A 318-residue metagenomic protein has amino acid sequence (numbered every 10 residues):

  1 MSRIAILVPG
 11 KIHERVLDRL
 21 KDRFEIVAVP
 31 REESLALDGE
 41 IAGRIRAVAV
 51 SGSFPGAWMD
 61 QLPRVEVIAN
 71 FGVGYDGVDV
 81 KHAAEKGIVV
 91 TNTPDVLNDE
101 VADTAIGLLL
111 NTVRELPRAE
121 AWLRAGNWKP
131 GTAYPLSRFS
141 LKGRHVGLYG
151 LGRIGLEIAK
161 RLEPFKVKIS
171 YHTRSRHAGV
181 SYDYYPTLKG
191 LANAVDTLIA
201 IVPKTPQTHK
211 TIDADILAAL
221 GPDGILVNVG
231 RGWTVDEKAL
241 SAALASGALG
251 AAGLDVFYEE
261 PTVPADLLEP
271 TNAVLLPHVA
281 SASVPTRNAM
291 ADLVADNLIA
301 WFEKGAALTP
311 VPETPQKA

Functional and structural regions predicted by a protein language model:
M1-T91, N193, D213-A218: An N-terminal-biased, well-structured beta-alpha scaffold segment characteristic of Rossmann-like dinucleotide-binding
R3, A84, T91-D103, G131 (+2 more regions): C-terminal helix-to-coil terminal segments
R3, V65, K142-H145, D223: Phosphate-coordination loops involved in phosphoryl transfer and adenosine-cofactor binding
V27, S170, W233: Conserved beta-strand positions in the Rossmann-like core of class I SAM-dependent methyltransferases
G56, S175-D266: Rossmann-like adenosine-cofactor binding region
K86, P94-H145, E157: Phosphate-binding beta-alpha-beta segment of Rossmann-like dinucleotide-binding domains, i.e., the NAD(P)
L151-G152: Glycine-rich Rossmann-fold phosphate-binding loop(s) that bind the pyrophosphate of adenine dinucleotide cofactors
P164-V180: NAD(P)-binding Rossmann-fold cofactor-contacting core
